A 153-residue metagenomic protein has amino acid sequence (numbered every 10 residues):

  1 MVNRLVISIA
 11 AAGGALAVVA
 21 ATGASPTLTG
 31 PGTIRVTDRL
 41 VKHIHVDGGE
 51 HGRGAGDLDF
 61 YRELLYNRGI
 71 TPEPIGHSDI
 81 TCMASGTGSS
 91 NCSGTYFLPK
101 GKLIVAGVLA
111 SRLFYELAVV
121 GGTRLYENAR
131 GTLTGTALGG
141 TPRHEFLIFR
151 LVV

Functional and structural regions predicted by a protein language model:
M1-A12: N-terminal export and membrane-targeting signals
V6, V18-V19, G23-V153: Targeting-peptide/extracellular-domain and disordered-appendage signature
A12-V18: A recurrent domain-boundary module in secreted/ectodomain proteins
